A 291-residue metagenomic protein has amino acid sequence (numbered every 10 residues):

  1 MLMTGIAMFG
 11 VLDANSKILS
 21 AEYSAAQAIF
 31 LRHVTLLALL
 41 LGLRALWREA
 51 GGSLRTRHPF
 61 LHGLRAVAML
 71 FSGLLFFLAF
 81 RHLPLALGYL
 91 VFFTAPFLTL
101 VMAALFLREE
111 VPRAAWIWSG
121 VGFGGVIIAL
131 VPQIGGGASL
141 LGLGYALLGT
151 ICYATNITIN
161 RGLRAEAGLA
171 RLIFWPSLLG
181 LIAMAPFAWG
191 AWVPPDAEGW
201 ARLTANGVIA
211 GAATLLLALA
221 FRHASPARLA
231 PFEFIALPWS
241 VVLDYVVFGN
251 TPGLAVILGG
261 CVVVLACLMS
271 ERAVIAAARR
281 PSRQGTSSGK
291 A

Functional and structural regions predicted by a protein language model:
M1-T4, A50-L75, L141-G149, P194-A212 (+1 more regions): Loop-to-transmembrane-helix transition segments
K17, A25-A26, L40, G135-P195 (+1 more regions): Transmembrane alpha-helical segments that form core, pore/gating elements of small-molecule transporters/exporters
E22-F71, C152-N156, W175-G190, L265: Transmembrane alpha-helices of multi-pass small-molecule transport proteins
T35-L39, V91-L105, G120, L178-A183 (+2 more regions): Alpha-helical transmembrane segments of compact multi-pass small-molecule transporters, enriched in specific families
L37-R57, G124-G136, L179-A201, A205 (+3 more regions): Membrane-interface helix-cap regions at the ends of transmembrane helices in multi-pass membrane proteins
Y89-F92, R108-I128, S139-G142, D196-A197 (+1 more regions): Loop-to-transmembrane alpha-helix entry segments
Y89-T94, L163-L179, T214-Y245: Helix-helix packing/entry segments at the starts of transmembrane helices
V131, P238-A291: C-terminal-most transmembrane helix of multi-pass membrane proteins
